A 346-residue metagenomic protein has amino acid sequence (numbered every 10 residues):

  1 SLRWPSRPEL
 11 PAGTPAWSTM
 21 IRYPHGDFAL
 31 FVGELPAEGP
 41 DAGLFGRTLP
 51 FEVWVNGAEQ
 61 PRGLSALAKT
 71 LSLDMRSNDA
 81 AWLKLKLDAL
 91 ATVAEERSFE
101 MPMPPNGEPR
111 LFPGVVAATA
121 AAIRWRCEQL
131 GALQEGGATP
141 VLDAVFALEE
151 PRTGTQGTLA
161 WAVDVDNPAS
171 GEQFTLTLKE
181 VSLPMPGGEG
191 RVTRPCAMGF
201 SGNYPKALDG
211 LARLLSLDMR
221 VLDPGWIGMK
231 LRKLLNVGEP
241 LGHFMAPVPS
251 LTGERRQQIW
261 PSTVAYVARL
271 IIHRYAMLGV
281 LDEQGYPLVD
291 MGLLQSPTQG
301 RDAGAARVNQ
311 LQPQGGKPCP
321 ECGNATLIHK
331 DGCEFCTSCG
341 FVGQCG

Functional and structural regions predicted by a protein language model:
S1-G63, A68, S72-L73, L142-R220 (+1 more regions): Non-catalytic terminal/interface segments that mediate subunit docking, oligomerization, and allosteric communication
S1-P5, P102-F146, P247-L288: Phosphate/diphosphate-binding loops
L49-P109, R194-Q257: Active-site- and interface-proximal helix/loop "cap" or "latch" segments in soluble metabolic and energy-transducing
S72, R76, T92-E95, R124-E128 (+6 more regions): Generic secondary-structure signature for well-ordered alpha-helical cores
D79, I123, E135-V141, G199 (+2 more regions): Conduit-forming functional cores of very large proteins
A80-A91, A132-D143, G225-L235, G279-D290: Short alpha-helical "patches" and their helix-cap loops
E283-G300, G304: Redox cofactor-anchoring modules in respiratory/redox and cofactor-processing assemblies
